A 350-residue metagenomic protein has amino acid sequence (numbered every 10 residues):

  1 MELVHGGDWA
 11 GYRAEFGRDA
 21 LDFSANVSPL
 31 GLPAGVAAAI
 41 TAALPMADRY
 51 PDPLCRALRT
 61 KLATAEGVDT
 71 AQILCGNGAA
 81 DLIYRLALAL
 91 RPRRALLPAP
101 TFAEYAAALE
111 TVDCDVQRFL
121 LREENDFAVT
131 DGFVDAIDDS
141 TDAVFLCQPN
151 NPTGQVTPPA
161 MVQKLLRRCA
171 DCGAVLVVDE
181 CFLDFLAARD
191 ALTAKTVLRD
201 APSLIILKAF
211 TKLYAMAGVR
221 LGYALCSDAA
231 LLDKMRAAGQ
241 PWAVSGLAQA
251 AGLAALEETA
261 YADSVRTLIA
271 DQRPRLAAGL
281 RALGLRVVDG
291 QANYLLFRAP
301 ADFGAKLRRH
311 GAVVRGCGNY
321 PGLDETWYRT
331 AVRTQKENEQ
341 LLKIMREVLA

Functional and structural regions predicted by a protein language model:
M1-R49: N-terminal "arm"/small-domain region of PLP-dependent enzymes with the aminotransferase-like
G31-P33, L54, S203-V288: PLP-dependent aminotransferase class I/II
P51, A63-R85: Short loop-beta-helix segment that forms the pyridoxal 5′-phosphate
L88-L146: PLP-dependent aminotransferase-like
E110, F127-S140, P152-L176, E180-L213: Active-site pre-lysine segment of PLP-dependent enzymes
R118-L120, A143-N150, L176-E180, V288-D289: Short beta-strands and strand-loop turn motifs
A160, R309-H310, N319-A350: PLP-dependent enzyme catalytic core of the Aspartate aminotransferase-like
A270, L280-G311: Conserved PLP-binding catalytic core of the aspartate aminotransferase-like
